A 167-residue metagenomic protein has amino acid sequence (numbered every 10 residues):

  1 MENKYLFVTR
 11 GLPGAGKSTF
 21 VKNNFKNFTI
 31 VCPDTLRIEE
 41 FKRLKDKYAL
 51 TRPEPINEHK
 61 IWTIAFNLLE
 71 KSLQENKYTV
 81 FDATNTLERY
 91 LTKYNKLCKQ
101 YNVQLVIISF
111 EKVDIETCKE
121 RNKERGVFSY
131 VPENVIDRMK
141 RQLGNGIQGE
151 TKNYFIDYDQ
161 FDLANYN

Functional and structural regions predicted by a protein language model:
M1-N3, S72-L73: Phosphate-binding P-loop
E2-A15, P33-E40, V80-L87: Charged, low-complexity, helix/coiled-coil-prone segments
E2-R10, A15-T19, N23-T29, Q100 (+1 more regions): Conserved GTP-binding G-domain of TRAFAC-class P-loop NTPases and closely related GTPase folds
N3, N27, R52, I56 (+3 more regions): Short N-terminal micro-motifs specific to bacterial/archaeal maturation and metal-cluster initiation sites
L6, T29, Y78, Q104-I107: Structural motif
S18-K77: Conserved substrate/cofactor phosphate-moiety recognition/catalytic segment in nucleotide-dependent phosphotransferases
E39, Y48, N85-F128, Y166: ATP-dependent NMP and nucleoside kinases share a basic, alpha-helical "lid"
I56-L105: Glycine-rich phosphate-binding loop used to anchor ATP phosphates in small-molecule kinases, encompassing both
